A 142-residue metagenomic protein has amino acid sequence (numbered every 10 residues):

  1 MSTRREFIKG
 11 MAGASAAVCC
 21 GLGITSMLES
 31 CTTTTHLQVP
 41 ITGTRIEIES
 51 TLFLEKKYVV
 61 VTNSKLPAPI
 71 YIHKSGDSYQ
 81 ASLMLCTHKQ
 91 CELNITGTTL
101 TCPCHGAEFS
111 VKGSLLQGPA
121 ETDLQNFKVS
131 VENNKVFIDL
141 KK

Functional and structural regions predicted by a protein language model:
M1-L22, S26-S30, T34: N-terminal secretory signal peptides and thylakoid transit peptides that target proteins across membranes
L22-S26, T101, Q117, K128: Residue-level detector of alpha-helical recognition elements and their boundaries
C31-T87, E92-T96, D123-K142: N-terminal pre-ligand scaffold of iron-sulfur
L100-G106, L116-L124: Short cysteine/histidine-rich metal-coordination sites, predominantly Zn2+-binding motifs
S110: Short, acidic, Ser/Thr-enriched surface-loop or helix-capping motifs
